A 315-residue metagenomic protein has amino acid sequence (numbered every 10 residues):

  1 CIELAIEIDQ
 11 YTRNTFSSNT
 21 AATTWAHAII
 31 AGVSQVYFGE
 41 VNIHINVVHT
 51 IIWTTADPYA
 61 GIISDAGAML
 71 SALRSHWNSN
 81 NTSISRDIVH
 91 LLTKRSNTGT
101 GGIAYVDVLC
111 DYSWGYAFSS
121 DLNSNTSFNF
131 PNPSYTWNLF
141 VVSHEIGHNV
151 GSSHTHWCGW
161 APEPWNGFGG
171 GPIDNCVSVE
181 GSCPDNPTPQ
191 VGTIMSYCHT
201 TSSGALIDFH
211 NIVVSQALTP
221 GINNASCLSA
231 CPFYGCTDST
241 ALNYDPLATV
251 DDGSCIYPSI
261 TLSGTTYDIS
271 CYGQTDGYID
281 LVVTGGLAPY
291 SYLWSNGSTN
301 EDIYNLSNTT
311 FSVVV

Functional and structural regions predicted by a protein language model:
I2-Y234, I256-P258: Extracellular (secreted or membrane-anchored) zinc-dependent metallopeptidases, primarily metzincins but also closely
S239-L242, L247, I256-V315: Proline- and Ser/Thr-rich low-complexity, intrinsically disordered segments
